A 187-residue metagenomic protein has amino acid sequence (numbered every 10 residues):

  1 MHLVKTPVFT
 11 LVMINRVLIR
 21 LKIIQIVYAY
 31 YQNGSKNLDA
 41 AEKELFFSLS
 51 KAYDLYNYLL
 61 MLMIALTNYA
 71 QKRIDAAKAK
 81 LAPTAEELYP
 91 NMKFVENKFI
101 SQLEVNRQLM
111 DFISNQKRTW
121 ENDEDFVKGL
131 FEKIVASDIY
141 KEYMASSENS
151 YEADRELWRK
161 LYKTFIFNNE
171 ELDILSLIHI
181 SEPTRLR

Functional and structural regions predicted by a protein language model:
M1-H2, I178: Accessible peptide chain termini
H2-V12: Short, Lys/Arg-enriched N-terminal segments with co-localized hydrophobic residues within the first ~10-30 amino acids
V12-L172: N-terminal, charged low-complexity regulatory/assembly segments
I178-L186: Residue-level detector of conserved catalytic or cofactor/ligand-binding positions in enzyme active sites
